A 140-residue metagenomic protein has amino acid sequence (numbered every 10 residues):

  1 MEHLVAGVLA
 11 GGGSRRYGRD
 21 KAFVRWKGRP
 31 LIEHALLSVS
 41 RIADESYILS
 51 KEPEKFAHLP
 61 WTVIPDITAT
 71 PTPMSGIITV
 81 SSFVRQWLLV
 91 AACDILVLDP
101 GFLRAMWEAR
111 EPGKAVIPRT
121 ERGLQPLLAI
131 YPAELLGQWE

Functional and structural regions predicted by a protein language model:
M1-Q138: Nucleotide and nucleotide-moiety/phosphate-recognizing core
